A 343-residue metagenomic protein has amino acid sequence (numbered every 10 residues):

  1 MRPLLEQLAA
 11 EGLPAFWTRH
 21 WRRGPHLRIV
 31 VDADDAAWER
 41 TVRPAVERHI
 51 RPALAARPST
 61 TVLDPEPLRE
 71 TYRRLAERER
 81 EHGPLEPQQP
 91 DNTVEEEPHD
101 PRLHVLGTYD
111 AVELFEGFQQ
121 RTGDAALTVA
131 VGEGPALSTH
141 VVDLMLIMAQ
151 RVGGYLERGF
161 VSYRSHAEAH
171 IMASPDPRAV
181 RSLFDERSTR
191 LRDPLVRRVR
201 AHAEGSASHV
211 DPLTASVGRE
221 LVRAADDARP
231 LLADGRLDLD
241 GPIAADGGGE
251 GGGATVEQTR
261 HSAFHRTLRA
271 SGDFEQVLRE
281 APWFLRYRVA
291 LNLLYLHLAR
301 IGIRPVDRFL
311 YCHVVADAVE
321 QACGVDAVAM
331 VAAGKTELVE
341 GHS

Functional and structural regions predicted by a protein language model:
M1-S343: An acidic, charge-biased composition feature
